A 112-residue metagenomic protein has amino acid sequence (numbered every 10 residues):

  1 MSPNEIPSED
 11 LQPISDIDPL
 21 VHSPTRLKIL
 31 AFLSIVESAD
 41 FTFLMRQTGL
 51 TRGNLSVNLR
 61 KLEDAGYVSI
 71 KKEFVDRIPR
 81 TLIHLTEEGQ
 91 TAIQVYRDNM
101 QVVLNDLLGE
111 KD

Functional and structural regions predicted by a protein language model:
S2-I14, Q90-D112: Amphipathic alpha-helical dimerization/coiled-coil segments that flank or bridge DNA-binding/regulatory modules
Q12-N54, V75, R80-H84: N-terminal helix-turn-helix DNA-binding core of bacterial DNA-binding proteins
N58: Residues within the DNA-recognition helix of helix-turn-helix
K61: Alpha-helical DNA-recognition elements
G66: Glycine-centered, phosphate/nucleic-acid-interacting loop/turn motifs that mediate DNA/RNA or nucleotide
I70: Short beta-strand "wing" residues that participate in macromolecule-binding interfaces
L85-G89: Accessory beta->alpha helical hairpin/"wing" motif in late/C-terminal subdomains of nucleic-acid enzymes
